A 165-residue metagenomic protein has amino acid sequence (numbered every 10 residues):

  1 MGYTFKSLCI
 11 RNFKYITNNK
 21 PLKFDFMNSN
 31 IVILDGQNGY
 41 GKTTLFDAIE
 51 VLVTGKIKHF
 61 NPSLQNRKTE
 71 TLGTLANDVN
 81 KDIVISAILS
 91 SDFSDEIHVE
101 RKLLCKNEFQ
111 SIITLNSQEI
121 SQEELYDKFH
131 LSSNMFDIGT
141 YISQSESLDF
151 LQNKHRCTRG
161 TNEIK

Functional and structural regions predicted by a protein language model:
M1-N116: Extreme N-terminal "head/tail" segments of very large remodeling/mechanoenzyme assemblies
V32, F93-K165: Extended, charged alpha-helical "arm/stalk" segments used for dimerization and assembly in large NTPase-driven machines
